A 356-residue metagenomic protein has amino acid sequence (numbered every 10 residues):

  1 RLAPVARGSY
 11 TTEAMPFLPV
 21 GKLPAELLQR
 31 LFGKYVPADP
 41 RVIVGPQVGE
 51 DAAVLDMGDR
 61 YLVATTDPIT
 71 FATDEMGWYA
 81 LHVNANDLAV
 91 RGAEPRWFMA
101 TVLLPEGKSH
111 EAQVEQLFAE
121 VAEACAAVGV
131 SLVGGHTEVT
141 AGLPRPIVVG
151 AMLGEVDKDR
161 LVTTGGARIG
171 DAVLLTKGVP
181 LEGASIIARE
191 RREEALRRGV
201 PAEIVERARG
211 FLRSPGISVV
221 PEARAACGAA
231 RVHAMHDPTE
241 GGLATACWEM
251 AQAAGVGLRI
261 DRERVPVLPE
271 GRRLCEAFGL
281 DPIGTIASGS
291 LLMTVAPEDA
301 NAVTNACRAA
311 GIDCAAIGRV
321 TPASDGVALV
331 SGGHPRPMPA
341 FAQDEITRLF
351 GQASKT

Functional and structural regions predicted by a protein language model:
R1, Y10-T11: Short, positively charged and aromatic/hydrophobic N-terminal segments
E13-L28, A309-T356: Acidic, Ser/Thr/Pro-rich beta/coil linker or hinge segments at domain junctions
L18-T176, L181: Glycine-rich phosphate/pyrophosphate-binding loop regions near the starts of catalytic domains
V44-Q47, P238-T239, G257-P266, G284-I286 (+1 more regions): Beta-strand->loop->alpha-helix junctions that form or flank phosphate-binding loops in nucleotide-handling enzymes
G45-Q47, L55-G58, R91, C125 (+9 more regions): Solvent-exposed alpha-helices and their adjacent loops that cap or buttress functional pockets in soluble metabolic
P105, S109, G210-A287: Active-site-proximal betaalpha loop/short-helix elements that scaffold phosphoryl/nucleotidyl transfer chemistry
K158-S214: Phosphate/diphosphate-binding glycine-rich loops and adjacent basic-rich segments that engage nucleotide
V295-A300: Helix N-cap motif at beta-to-alpha junctions
